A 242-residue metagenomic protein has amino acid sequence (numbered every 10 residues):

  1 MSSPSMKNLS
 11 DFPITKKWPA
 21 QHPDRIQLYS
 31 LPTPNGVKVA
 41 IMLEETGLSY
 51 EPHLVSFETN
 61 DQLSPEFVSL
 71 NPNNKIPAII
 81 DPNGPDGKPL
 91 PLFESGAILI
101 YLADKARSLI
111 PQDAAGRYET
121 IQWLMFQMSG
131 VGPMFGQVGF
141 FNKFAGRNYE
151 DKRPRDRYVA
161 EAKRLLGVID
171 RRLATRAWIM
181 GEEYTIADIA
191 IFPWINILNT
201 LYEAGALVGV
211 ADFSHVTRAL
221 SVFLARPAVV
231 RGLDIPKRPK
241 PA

Functional and structural regions predicted by a protein language model:
M1-R153: GST-like domain detector, emphasizing the conserved glutathione-binding G-site in the N-terminal thioredoxin-like
M42, A103, W194-I195, L233: Active-site-flanking alpha-helical
S69, A225, D234-I235: Phosphate-coordinating loops and pocket residues in cytosolic domains that bind phosphorylated ligands
N73, K105, T175-R176, R226: Structured helix-beta-strand junction loops
A97, H215, A228: Residue-level recognition of oxygen-bearing side chains
W123, Q127-A225: GST-like fold's C-terminal all-alpha helical module
V230-A242: C-terminal helix/juxtamembrane-tail motif
